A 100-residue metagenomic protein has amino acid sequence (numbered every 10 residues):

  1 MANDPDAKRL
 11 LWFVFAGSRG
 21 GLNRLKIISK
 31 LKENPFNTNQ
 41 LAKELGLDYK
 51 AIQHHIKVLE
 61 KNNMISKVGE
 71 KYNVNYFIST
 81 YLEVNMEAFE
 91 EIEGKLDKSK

Functional and structural regions predicted by a protein language model:
M1-K26: Short alpha-helical segments that sit at the start of domains
L10, N75-K100: Conserved segment of winged-helix/HTH DNA-binding domains
G20-L22, E33-N37: Short capping segments at the starts of secondary-structure elements
G21, G69-N75, S79: Short, Lys/Arg-rich nucleic-acid/phosphate-binding segment
Q40-E44: A short acidic, leucine-rich amphipathic alpha-helix
K50: Key DNA-contact positions within bacterial/archaeal DNA-binding proteins
I56-K57: Short, hydrophobic-biased segments on the C-terminal half of alpha helices that form "recognition helices"
N63: Glycine-centered, phosphate/nucleic-acid-interacting loop/turn motifs that mediate DNA/RNA or nucleotide
